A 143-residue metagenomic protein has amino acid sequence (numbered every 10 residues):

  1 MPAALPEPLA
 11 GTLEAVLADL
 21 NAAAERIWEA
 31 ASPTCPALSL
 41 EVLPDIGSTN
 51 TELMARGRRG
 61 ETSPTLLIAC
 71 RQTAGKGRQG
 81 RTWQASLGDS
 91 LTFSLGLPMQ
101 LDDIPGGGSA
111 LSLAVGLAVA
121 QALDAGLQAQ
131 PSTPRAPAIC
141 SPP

Functional and structural regions predicted by a protein language model:
M1-G126: N-terminal lobe of the biotin/lipoate ligase/transferase fold
L127-P143: Catalytic palm active-site di-aspartate
